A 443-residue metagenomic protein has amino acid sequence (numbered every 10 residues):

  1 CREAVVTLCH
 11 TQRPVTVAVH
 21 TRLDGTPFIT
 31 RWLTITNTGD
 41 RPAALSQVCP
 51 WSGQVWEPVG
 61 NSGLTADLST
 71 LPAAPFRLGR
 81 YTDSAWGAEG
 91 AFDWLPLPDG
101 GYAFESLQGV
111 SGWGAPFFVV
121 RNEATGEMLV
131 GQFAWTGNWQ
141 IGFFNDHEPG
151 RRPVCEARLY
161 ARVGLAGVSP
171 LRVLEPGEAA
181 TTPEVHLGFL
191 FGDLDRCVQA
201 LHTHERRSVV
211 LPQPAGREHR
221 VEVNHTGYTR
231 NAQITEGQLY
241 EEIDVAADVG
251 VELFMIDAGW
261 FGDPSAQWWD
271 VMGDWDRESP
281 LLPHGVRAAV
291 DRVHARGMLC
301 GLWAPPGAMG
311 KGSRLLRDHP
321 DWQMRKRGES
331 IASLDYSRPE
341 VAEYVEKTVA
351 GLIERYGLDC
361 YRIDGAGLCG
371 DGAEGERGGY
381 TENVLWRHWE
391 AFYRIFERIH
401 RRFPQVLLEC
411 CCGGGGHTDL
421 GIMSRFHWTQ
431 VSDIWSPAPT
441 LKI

Functional and structural regions predicted by a protein language model:
C1-R152, V168: Polysaccharide-binding surfaces and accessory modules of carbohydrate-active proteins
I29, A44, T181, V249-G250 (+3 more regions): Short loop/turn motifs at secondary-structure junctions
T38, V48-P50, G259-F261, P305-G307 (+2 more regions): An acidic- and aromatic-residue-enriched active-site/binding cleft used to recognize and process polar
A115-G142, F189-H219, V223-N224, R230 (+4 more regions): Glycine-rich, aromatic-flanked loop segments that form ligand/cofactor-binding clefts across common enzyme folds
C155-E175, Q405: Short acidic, Pro/Gly- and aromatic-enriched capping/linker segments at domain boundaries
R172-F191: Short Pro-Gly-centered flexible turn/kink motifs
Y228-R317, E343-K347, R387-H400: Aromatic- and glycine-enriched glycan-recognition loops and surfaces that form the carbohydrate-binding subsites
E278-G285, A295, L315-I443: Active-site neighborhood of glycoside hydrolase catalytic domains
